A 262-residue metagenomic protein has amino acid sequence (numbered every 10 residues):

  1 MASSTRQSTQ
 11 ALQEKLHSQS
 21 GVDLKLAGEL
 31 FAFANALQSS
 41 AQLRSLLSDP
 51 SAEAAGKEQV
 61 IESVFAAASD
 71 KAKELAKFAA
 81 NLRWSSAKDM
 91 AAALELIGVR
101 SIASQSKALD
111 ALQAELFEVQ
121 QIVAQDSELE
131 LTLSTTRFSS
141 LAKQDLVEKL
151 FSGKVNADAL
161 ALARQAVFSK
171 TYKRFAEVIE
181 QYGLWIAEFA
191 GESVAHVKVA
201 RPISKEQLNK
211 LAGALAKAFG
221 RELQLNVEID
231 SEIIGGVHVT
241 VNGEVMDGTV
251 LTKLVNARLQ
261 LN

Functional and structural regions predicted by a protein language model:
M1-T240, E244, G248-N262: Elongated, mostly alpha-helical coiled-coil "stalk/stator" tethers of large membrane protein machines
